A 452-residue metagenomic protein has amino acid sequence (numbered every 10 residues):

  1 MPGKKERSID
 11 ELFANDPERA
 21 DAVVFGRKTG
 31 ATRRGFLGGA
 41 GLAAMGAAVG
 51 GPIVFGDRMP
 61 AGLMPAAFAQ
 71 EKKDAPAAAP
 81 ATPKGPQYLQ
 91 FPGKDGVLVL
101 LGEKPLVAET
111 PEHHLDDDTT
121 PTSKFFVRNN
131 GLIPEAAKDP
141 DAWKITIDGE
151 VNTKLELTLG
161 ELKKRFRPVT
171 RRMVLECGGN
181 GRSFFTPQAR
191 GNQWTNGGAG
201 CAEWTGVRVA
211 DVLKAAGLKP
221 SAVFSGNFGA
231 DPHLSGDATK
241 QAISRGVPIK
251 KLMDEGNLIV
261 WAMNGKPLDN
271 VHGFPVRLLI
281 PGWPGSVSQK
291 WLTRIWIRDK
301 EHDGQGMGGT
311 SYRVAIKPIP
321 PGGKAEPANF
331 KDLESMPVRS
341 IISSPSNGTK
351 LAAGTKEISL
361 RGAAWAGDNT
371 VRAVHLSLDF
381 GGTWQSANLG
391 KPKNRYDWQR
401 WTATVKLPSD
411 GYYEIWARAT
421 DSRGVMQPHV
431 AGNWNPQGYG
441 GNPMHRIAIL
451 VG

Functional and structural regions predicted by a protein language model:
M1-G35, D57-A66: N-terminal secretory signal peptides
K5, K73-D74: N-terminal cationic leader/targeting segments used for protein routing and processing
I9, A20-D21, M45, G50 (+1 more regions): Generic structural signal of hydrophobic/aromatic residues within well-ordered alpha-helices of folded domains
A31-I53, V209, L278, G362 (+1 more regions): N-terminal export leaders
F55-L63, A222-F228: Short, glycine/acidic-rich hinge or "gate" loops at secondary-structure transitions that mediate conformational
A75-G452: Structured, non-membrane catalytic/scaffold regions adjacent to prosthetic-group chemistry
